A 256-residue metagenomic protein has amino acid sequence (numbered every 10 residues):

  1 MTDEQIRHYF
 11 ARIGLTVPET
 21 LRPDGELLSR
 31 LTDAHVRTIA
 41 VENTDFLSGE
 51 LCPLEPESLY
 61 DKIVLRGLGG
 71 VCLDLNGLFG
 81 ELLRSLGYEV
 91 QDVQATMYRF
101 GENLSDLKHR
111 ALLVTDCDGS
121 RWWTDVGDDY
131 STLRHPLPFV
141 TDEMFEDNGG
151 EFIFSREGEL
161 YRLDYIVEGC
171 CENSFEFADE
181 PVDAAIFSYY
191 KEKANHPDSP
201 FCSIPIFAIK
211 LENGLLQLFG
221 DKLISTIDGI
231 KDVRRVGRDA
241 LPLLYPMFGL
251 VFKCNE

Functional and structural regions predicted by a protein language model:
M1-E19, Y130, D198, S203-K210 (+1 more regions): Non-catalytic peripheral regions of nucleotide-handling enzymes
M1-G67: Secondary-structure boundary elements
L51-K62, M97-F100, D147-S155, G169: Short N-terminal helix-initiation segments at or just after the protein's N-terminus
I63-R66, M97, T226-I227: A short, structure-level motif marking secondary-structure boundaries and short turns
G77, E81-E151: Hydrophobic/aromatic-rich core segments of domains that either
S155-G249: Acidic/His-leaning functional-site neighborhoods
